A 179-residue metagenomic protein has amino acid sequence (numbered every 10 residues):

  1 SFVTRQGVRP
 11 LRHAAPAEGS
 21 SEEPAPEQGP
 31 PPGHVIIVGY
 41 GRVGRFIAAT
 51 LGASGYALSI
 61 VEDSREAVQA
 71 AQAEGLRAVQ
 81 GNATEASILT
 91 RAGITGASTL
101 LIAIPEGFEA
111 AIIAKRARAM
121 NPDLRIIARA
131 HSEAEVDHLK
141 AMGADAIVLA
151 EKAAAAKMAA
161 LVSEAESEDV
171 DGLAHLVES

Functional and structural regions predicted by a protein language model:
S1-S179: Cytosolic regulatory regions of ion transport systems
